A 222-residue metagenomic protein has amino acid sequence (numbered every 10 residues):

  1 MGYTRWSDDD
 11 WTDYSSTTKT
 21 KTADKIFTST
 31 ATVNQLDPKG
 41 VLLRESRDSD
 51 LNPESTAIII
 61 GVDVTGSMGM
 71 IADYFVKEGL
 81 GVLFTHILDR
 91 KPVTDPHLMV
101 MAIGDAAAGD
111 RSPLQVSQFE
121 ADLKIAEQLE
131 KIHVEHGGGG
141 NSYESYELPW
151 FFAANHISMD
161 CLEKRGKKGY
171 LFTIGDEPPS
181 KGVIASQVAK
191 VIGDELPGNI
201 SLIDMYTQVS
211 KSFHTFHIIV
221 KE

Functional and structural regions predicted by a protein language model:
M1-E222: Acidic, low-complexity intrinsically disordered regions
